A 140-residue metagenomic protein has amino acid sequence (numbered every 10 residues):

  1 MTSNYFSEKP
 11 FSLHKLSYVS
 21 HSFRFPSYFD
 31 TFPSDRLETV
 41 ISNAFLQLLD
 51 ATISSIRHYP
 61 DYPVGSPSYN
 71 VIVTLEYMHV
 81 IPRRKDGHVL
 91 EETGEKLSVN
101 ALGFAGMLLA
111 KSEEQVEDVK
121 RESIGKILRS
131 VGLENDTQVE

Functional and structural regions predicted by a protein language model:
M1-E140: HIT superfamily nucleotide-processing domains
